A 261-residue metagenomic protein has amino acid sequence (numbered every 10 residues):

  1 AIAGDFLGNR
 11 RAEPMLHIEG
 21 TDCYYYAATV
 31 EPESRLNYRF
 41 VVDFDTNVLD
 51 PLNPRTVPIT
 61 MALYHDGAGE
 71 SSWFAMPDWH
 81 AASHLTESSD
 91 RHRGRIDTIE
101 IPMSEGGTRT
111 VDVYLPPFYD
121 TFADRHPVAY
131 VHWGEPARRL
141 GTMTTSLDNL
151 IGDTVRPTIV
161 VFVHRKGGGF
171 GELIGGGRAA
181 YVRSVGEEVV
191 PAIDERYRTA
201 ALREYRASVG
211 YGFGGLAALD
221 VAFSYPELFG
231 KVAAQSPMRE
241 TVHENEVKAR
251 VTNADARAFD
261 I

Functional and structural regions predicted by a protein language model:
A1-A12, I18-I261: Non-catalytic cap/lid and distal C-terminal segments of serine-dependent acyl enzymes
